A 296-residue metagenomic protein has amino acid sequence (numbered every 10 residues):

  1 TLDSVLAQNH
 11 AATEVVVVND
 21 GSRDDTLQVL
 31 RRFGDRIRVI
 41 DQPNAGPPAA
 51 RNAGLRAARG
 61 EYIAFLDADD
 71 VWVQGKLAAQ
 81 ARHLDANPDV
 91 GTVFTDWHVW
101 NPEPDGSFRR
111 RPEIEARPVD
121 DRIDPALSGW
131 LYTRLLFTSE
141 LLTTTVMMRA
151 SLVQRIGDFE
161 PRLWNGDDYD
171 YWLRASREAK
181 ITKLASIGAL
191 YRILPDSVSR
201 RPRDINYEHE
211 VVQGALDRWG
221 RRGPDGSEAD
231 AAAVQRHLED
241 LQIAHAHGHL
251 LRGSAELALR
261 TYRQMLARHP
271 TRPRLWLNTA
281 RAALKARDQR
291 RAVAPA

Functional and structural regions predicted by a protein language model:
L2-V5, T13-V18, V39, A175: Hydrophobic targeting segments
S4, A11, N19-Q28, P43-A45 (+1 more regions): A conserved acidic beta->alpha catalytic loop
D20, L66-A68, F94, E160: Active-site acidic Asp-centered loop
Q42-A58, A79, W130: Glycine-rich, basic loop-to-helix element that forms the pyrophosphate-binding segment of sugar-nucleotide handling
R56, V73, T95, R117-H209: Conserved nucleotide-sugar donor-binding catalytic segment
I63: Short aromatic/hydrophobic "clamp" motif used to bind/position activated sugar donors
G75-E113: Conserved donor NDP-sugar-binding/catalytic core segment of glycosyltransferases
L135, E140, R177, I193-A296: C-terminal subregions of glycosyltransferases and related glycan-biosynthesis enzymes
